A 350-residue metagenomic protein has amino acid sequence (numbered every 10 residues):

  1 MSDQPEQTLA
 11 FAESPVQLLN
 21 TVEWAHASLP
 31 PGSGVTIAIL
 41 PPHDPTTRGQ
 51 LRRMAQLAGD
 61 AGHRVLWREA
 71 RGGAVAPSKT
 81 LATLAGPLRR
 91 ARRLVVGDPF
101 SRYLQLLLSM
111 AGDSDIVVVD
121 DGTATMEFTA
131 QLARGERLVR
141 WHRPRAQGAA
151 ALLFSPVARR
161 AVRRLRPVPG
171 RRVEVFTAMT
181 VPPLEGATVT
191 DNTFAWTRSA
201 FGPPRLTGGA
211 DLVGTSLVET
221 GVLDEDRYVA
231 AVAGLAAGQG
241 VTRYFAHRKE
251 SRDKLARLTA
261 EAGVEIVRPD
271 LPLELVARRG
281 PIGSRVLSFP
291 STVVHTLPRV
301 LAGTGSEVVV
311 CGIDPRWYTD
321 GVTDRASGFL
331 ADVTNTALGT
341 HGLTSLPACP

Functional and structural regions predicted by a protein language model:
T8-L18, V218-L223, V286-F289: Short, glycine-rich nucleotide/cofactor-binding loops
L9-R137: Active-site and donor-binding regions of nucleotide-sugar-utilizing enzymes
P15-P31, I37, D224-A237, V293-R299: Histidine-anchored nucleotide/phosphate-binding helix
L40, D98-P99, V118-T123, G209-V218 (+1 more regions): Short loop/turn segments at strand-loop or loop-helix junctions that form parts of catalytic or ligand-binding pockets
E127-F128, A133-G214: A nucleotide-sugar donor-handling region in carbohydrate enzymes
A210-E250: Conserved catalytic-core segment of nucleotide-activated headgroup transferases in glycan assembly
R252-H295: Donor nucleotide-activated moiety binding/catalytic core segment of transferases that use nucleotide-activated donors
T319-P350: Leloir-type glycosyltransferase catalytic cores
